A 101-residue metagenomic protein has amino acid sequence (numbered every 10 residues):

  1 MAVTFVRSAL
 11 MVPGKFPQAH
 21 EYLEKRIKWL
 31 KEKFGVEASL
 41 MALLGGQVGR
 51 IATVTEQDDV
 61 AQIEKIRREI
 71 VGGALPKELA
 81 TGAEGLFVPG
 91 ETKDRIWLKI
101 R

Functional and structural regions predicted by a protein language model:
M1-A2, R101: Absolute protein N-terminus
A2-L10: Active-site-flanking beta-strand signature of metal-NTP-handling nucleotidyl enzymes and homologous cyclase-like
L10, V54-E56: Short hydrophobic/aromatic beta-strand micro-patches that form the beta-sheet surface supporting nucleotide- or nucleic
L10-E21: Short, surface-exposed ligand-recognition loops at beta-strand->loop->(often short) alpha-helix junctions that present
E21-L44, E56-K93: An amphipathic, aromatic/His-enriched active-site/gating alpha helix that lines ligand/cofactor pockets
G46-G49: Short acidic/glycine-enriched loop/turn segments that link adjacent beta-strands
T92-R101: Short, low-order "capping/linker" segments at domain edges
